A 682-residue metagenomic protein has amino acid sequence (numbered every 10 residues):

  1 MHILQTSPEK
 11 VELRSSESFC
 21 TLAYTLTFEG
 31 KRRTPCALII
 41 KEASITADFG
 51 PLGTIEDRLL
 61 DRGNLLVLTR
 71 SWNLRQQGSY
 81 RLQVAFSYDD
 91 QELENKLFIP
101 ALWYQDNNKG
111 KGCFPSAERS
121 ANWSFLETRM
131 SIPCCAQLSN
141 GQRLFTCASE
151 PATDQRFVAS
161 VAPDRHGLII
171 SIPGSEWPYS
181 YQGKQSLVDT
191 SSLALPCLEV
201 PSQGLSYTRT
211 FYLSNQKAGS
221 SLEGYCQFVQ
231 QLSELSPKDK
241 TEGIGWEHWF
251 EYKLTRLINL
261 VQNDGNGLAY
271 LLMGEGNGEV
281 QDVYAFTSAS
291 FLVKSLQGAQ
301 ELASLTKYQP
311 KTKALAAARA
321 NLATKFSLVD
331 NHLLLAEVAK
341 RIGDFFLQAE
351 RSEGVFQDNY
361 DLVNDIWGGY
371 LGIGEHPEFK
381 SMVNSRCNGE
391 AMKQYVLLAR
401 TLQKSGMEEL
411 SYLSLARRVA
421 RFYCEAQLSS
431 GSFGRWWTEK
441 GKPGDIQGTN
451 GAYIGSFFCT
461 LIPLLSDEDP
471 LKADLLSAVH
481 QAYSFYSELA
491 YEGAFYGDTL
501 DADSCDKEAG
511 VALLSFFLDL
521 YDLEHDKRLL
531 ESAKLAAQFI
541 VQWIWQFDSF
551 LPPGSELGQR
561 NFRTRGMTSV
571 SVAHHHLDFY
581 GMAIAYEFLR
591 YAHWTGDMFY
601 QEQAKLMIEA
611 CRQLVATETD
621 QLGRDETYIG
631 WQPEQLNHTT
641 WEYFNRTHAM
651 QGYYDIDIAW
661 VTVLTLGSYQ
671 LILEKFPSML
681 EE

Functional and structural regions predicted by a protein language model:
H2-M392, V396-F422: Carbohydrate-recognition beta-sandwich/jelly-roll modules in extracellular/periplasmic carbohydrate-active proteins
F250-T287, Q348-F379, C424-G444, Y486-C505 (+2 more regions): Glycine- and aromatic-rich loop/turn segments at beta-sheet edges
L296-L315, R319-L333, F379, E390-E408 (+5 more regions): Well-ordered alpha-helical scaffold segments within catalytic/enzyme domains
Q309, E350, L402, Q427 (+8 more regions): Alpha-helical junction/boundary sensor with strong preference for TPR arrays
G369-S381, K393-A473, D522, K534-I544: Active-site lining segments of carbohydrate-active enzymes
N384, D445-I462, A490-F495, T499-L514: Aromatic-lined, polymer-binding surfaces characteristic of secreted/periplasmic polysaccharide-degrading enzymes
F495, L535, F579-L589, F599-Q635 (+3 more regions): Exposed, low-structure sequence patches enriched in small/polar residues
F516, L530-W594: Long alpha-helical HEAT/HEAT-like repeat alpha-solenoid scaffolds in very large eukaryotic proteins, especially those
